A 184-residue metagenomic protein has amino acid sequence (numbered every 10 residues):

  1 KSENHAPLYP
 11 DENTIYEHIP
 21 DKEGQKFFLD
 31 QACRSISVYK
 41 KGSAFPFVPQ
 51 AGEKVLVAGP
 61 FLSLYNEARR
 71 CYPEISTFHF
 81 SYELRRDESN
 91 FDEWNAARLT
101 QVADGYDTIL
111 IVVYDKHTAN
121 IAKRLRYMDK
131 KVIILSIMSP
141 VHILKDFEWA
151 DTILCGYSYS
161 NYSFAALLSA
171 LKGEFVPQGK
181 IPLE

Functional and structural regions predicted by a protein language model:
K1-E184: Preference for extracellular/luminal or secreted protein segments
